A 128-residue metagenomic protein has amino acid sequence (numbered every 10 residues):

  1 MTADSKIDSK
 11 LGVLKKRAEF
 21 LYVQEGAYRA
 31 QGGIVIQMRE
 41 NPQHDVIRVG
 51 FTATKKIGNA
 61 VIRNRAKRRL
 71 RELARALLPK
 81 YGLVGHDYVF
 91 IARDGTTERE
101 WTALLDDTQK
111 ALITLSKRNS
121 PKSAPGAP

Functional and structural regions predicted by a protein language model:
M1-P128: Positively charged, solvent-exposed patches that mediate nucleic-acid binding
